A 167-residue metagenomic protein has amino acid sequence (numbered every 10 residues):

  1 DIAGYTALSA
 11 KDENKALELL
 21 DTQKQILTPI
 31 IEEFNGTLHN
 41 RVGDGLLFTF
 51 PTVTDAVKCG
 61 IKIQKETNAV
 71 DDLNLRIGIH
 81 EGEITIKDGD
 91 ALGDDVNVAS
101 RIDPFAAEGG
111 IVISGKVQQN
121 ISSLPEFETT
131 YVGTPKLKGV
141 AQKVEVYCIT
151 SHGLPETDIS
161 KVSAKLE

Functional and structural regions predicted by a protein language model:
D1-K62, E66: Catalytic NTP-binding/metal-coordinating core of nucleotidyl cyclase/transferase enzymes
A3, E33, R41, I86-K87 (+3 more regions): Residue-level signal for pocket-adjacent positions within structured domains
T6, V117, T157: Ser/Thr-centric signal marking residues that sit in or immediately flank functional binding/regulatory motifs
L19, N120, K165: Residues that form generic nucleotide/phosphate-binding pockets
Q25-T28, L47-S151: Catalytic beta-strand-to-alpha-helix segment of the class III nucleotidyl cyclase homology domain
T37, A69, A164-K165: Juxtamembrane/interface motifs at transmembrane-helix termini
I149-E167: Intrinsically disordered or compositionally simple regulatory linkers and C-terminal tails in signal-transduction
